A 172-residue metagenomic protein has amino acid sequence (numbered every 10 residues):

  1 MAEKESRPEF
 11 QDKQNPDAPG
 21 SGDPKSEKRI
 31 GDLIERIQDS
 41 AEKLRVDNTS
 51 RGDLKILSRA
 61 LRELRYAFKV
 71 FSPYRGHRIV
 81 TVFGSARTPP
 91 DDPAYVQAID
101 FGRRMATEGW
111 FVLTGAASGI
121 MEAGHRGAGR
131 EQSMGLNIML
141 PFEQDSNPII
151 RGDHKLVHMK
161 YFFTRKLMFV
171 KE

Functional and structural regions predicted by a protein language model:
A2-D145: Glycine-rich beta-alpha loop segments
A67, G152-K155, R165: Glycine-rich, flexible loop/turn motifs
R130-S133, I150-K155: Short, hinge-like loop/turn segments at secondary-structure boundaries
H158-E172: Active-site/ligand-binding-proximal alpha/beta "capping" segment
